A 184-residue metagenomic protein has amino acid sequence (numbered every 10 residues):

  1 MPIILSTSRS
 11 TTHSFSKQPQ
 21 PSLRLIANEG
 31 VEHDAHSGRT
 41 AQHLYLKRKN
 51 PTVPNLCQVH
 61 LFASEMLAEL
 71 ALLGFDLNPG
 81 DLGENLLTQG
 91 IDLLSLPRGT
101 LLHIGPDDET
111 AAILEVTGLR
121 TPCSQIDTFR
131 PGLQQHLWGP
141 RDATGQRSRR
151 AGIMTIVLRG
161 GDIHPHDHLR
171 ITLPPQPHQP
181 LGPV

Functional and structural regions predicted by a protein language model:
M1-V184: Metal-cofactor-dependent catalytic cores
